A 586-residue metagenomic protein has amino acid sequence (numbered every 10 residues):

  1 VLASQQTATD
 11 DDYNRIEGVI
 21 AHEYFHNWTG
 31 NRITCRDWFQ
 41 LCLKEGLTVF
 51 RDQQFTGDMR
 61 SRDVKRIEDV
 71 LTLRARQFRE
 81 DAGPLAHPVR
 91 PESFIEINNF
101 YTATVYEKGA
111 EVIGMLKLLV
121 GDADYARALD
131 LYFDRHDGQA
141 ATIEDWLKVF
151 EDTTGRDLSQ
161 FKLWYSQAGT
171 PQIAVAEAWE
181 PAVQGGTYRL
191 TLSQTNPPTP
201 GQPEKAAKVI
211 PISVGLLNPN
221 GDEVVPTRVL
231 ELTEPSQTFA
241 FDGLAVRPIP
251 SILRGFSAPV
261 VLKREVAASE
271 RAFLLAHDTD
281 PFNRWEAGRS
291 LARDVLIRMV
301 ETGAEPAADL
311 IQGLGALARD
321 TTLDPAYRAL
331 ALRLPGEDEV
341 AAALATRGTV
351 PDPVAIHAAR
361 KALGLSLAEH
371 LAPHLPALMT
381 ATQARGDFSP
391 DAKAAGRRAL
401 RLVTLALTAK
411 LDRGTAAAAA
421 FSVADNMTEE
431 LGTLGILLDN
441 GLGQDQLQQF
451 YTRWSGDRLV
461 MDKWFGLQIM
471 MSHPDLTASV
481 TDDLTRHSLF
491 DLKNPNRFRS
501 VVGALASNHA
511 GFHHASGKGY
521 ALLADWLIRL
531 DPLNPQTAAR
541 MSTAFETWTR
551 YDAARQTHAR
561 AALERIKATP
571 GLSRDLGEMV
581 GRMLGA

Functional and structural regions predicted by a protein language model:
V1-Q184, R189-L190: Hydrophobic alpha-helical and helix-loop surface patches within well-folded domains that function as non-catalytic
A3-S4, T34-W38, C42, T48-F50 (+13 more regions): Flexible loop/turn segments at secondary-structure boundaries
N14, G18, L41, N99-Y106 (+14 more regions): Hydrophobic alpha-helical scaffolding
R74-A75, D242-A586: Long, ordered, helix-rich scaffold segments
E92, L116, A178, S193-T195 (+5 more regions): Structured loops at beta-to-helix junctions and adjacent beta-edge loops in soluble globular domains
F100-D134, G138, Q167-Q172, A176-A207 (+5 more regions): Long hydrophobic segments that form regular secondary structure
I143-Q160, W164-Q194, K205, R293-L296 (+3 more regions): His/Asp/Glu-rich metal/cofactor-coordinating catalytic motifs and the adjacent surface-exposed loops that frame enzyme
D157-S159, T170-I252, A341-L344, G364 (+2 more regions): Beta-strand-rich binding/interaction modules
